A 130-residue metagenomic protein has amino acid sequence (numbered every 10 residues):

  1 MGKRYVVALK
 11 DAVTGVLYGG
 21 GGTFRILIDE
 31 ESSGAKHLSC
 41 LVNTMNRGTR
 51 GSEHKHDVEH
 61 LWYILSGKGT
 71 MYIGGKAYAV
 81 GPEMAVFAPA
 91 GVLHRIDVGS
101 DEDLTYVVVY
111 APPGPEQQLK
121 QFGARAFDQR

Functional and structural regions predicted by a protein language model:
M1-L38, Q121-R130: A short, N-terminal "cap"/entry segment at the start of jelly-roll beta-barrel domains of the cupin/DSBH fold
I26-I28, L41-H56: Conserved short histidine dyad/triad with adjacent acidic residue
C40-V42, F87, E102-Q118: A short hydrophobic beta-strand segment most commonly corresponding to one strand of the jelly-roll/cupin
N43, K68, K76-Y78: Well-ordered beta-strand scaffold positions
E59-G69, G74: Glycine- and acidic-residue-biased ligand/ion/polar-headgroup-sensing regions
G75-A90: Short acidic-glycine-tyrosine-enriched beta hairpin
V98-G99: Asparagine-centered strand-capping/turn motif at beta-strand->loop junctions
